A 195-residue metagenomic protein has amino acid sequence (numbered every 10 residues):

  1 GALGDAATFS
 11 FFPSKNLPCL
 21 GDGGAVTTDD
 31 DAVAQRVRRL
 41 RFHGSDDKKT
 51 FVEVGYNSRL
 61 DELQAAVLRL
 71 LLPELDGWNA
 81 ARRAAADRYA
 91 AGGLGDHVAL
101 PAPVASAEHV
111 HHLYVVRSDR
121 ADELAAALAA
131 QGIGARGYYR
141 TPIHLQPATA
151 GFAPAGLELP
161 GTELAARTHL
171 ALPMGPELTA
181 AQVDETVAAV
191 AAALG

Functional and structural regions predicted by a protein language model:
G1-L20, D47-V52: Conserved active-site segment immediately N-terminal to the catalytic lysine that forms the internal aldimine
A2, S10, G24-D29, R69: Short beta-strand-to-turn element immediately C-terminal to the catalytic PLP-Schiff-base lysine in fold type I
N16, G23, L113: Conserved beta-strand and immediately adjacent loop positions that scaffold enzyme active sites
D29-G195: PLP-dependent aminotransferase class I/II
